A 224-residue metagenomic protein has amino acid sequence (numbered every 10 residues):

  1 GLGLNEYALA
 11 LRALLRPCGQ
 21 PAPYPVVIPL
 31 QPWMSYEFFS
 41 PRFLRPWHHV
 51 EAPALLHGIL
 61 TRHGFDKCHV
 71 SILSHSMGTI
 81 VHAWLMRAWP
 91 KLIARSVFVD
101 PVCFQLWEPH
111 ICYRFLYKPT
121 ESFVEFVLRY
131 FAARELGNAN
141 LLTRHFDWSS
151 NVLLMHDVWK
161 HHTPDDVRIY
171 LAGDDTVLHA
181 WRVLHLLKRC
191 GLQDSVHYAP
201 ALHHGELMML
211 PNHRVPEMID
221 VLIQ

Functional and structural regions predicted by a protein language model:
G1-P25, Q31-P32: Short, surface-exposed "cap/lid" segments of acyl-processing enzymes
L9-A10, H179-R189: Short alpha-helix in the alpha/beta-hydrolase fold that links the catalytic acid
H49-H69: Conserved acidic catalytic loop of the alpha/beta-hydrolase fold
I72-M86: Gly/Ala-rich beta-loop-alpha elbow adjacent to hydrolase catalytic centers
R87-W148: Hydrolase active-site cap/lid region
T163, R168-A172: Short beta-strand/loop motif that positions the catalytic acidic residue of the alpha/beta-hydrolase fold
G173-L178, H204-E206: Acidic catalytic loop of the alpha/beta-hydrolase fold
D194-Q224: Catalytic active-site module of serine/aspartate enzymes centered on a nucleophile-bearing elbow/loop
